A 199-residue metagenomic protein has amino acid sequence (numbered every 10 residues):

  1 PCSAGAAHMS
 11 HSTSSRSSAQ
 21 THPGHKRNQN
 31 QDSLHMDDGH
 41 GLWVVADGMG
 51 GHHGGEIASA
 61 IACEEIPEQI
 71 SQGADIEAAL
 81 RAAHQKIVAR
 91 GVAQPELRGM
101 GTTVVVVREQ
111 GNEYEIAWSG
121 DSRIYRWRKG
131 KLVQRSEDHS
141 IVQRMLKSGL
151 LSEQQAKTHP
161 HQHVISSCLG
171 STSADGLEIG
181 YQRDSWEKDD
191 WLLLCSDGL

Functional and structural regions predicted by a protein language model:
C2-L199: PP2C/PPM-type serine/threonine phosphatase catalytic domain
